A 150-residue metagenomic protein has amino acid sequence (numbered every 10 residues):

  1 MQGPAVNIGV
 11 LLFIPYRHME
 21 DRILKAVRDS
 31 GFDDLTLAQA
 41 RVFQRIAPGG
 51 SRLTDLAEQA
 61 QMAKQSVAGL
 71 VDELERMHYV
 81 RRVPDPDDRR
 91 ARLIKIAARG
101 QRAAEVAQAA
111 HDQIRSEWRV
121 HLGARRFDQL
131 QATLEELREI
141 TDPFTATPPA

Functional and structural regions predicted by a protein language model:
M1-D34: N-terminal leader segment of winged-helix/HTH proteins
V6-G9, F13, R17, Q61 (+2 more regions): Short amphipathic alpha-helical segments with heptad-repeat character
V10, T54, R125-D128: Short, solvent-exposed positions on alpha-helices
D21-S66: N-terminal helix-turn-helix DNA-binding core of bacterial DNA-binding proteins
K25, D72-E135, E139: Charged, amphipathic alpha-helical coiled-coil/dimerization segments
G50, R138-T141: A structural signal for well-ordered alpha-helices, especially hydrophobic packing surfaces of coiled-coils
D142-A150: Short, charged, intrinsically disordered terminal tails
